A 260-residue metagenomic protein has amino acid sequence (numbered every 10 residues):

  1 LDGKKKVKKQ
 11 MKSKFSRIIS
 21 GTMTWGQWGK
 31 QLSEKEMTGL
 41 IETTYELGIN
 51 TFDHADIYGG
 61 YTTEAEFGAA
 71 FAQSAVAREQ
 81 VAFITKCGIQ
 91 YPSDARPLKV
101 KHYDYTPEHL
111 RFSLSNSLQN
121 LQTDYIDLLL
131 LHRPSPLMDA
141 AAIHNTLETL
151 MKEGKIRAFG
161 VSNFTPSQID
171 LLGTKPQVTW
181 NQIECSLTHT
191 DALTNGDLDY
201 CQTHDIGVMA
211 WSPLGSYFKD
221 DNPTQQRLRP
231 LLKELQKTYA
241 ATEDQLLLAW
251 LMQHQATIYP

Functional and structural regions predicted by a protein language model:
D2-A82: N-terminal binding-site loop/beta-alpha segment at the start of enzyme catalytic domains that lines or forms
K12-K14, E46, A70-A82, L118-Q122 (+3 more regions): Acidic (Asp/Glu)-rich catalytic clusters
S20, M37, F52, F67 (+8 more regions): Conserved, mostly hydrophobic/aromatic
Q31-T44, Y105-L121, T165-D170: Short, acidic/polar
L32-E36, T62, E66, K101-H109 (+2 more regions): Alpha-helix N-cap and loop-to-helix initiation/capping positions
R78-Y105: Structural motif corresponding to the early beta-alpha repeats
L118-L137: Active-site groove signature of glycoside hydrolases
P134-P260: Beta/alpha (TIM)-barrel catalytic core signal, keyed to glycine-rich beta->alpha loops juxtaposed to Asp/Glu that bind
